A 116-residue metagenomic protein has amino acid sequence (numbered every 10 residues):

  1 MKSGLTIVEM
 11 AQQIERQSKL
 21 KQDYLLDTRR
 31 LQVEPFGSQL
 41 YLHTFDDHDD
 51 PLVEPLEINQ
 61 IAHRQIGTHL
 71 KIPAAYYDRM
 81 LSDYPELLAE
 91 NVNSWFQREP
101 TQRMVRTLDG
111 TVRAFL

Functional and structural regions predicted by a protein language model:
M1-F115: Feature for intrinsically disordered/low-complexity regulatory segments and propeptides
